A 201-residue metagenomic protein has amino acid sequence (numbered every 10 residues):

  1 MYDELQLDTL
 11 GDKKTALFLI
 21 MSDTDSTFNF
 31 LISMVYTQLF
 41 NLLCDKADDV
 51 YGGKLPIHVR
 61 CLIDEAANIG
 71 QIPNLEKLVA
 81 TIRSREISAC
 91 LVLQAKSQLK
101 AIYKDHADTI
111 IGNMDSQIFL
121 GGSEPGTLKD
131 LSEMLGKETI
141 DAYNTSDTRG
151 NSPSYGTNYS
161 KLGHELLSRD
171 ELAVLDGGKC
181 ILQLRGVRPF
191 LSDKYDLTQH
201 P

Functional and structural regions predicted by a protein language model:
M1-I87, I102, T157, D170-K194 (+1 more regions): P-loop NTPase motor domains
V79-I181: Conserved ATP-driven motor cores of ASCE-family P-loop NTPases powering translocation/secretion/packaging/pilus
